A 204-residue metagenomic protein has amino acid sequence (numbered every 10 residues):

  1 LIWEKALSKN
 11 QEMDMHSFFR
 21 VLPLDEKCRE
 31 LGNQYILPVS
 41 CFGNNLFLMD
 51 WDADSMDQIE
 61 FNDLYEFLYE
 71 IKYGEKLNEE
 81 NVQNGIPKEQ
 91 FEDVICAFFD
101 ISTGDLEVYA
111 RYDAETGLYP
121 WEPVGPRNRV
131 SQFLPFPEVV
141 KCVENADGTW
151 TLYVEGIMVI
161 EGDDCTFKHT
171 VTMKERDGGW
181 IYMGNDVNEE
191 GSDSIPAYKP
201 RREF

Functional and structural regions predicted by a protein language model:
W3-G125: Core segments of small alpha/beta cavity-forming domains
W3-L7, E26, T166-F204: Short beta-strand edge/turn micro-motifs at domain boundaries
E75-E79, V159-C165, E190-D193: Short, surface-exposed beta-strand/loop "edge" segments at domain boundaries and coil↔beta transitions
G117-H169, R176: Acidic, glycine-rich flexible loop segments
